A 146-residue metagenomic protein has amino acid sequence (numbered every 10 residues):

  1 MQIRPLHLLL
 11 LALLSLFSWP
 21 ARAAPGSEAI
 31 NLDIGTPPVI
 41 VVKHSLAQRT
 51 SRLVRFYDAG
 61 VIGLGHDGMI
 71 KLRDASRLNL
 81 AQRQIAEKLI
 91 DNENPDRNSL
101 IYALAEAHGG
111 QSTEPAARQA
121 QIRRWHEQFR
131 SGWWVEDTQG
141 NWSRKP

Functional and structural regions predicted by a protein language model:
M1-L9: Bacterial N-terminal signal peptides that target proteins for export
L9-F17: Bacterial N-terminal signal peptides
W19-A23: Sec/Tat signal peptide C-region and signal peptidase I cleavage site
P25-A81, K88, A107-P146: Amphipathic, charged alpha-helical segments and their helix-to-coil junctions in extracytoplasmic/peripheral assemblies
L89-A105: Short, well-ordered alpha-helical segments
